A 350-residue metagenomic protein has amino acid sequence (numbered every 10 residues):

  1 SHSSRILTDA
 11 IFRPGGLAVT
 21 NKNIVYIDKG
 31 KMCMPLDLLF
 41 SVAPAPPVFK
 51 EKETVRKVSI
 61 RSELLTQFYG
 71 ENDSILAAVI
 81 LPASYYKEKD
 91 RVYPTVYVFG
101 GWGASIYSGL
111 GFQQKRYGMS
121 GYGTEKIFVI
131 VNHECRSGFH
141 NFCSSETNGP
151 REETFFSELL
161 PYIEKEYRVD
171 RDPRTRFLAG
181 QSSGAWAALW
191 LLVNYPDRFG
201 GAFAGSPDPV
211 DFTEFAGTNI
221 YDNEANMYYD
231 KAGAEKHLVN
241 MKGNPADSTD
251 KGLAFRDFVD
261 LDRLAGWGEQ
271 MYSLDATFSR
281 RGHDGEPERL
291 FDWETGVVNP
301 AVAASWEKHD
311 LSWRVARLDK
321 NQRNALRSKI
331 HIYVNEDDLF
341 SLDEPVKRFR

Functional and structural regions predicted by a protein language model:
S1-R350: Non-catalytic cap/lid and distal C-terminal segments of serine-dependent acyl enzymes
